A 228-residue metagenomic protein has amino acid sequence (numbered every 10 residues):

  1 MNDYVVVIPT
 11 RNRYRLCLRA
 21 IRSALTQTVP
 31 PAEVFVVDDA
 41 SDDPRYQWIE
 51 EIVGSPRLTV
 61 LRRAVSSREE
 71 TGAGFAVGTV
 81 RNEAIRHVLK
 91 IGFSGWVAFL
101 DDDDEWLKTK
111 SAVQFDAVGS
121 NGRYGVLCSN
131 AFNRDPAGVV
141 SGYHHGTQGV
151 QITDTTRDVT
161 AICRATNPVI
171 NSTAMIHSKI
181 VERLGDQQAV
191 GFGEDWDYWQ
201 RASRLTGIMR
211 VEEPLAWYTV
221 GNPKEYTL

Functional and structural regions predicted by a protein language model:
M1-S23: N-proximal low-complexity "stem/linker" segments adjacent to membrane-targeting elements
R22-P31: Short, acidic, metal-binding catalytic loop of nucleotide-sugar glycosyltransferases
A32-A40, L61-A64, D101: Short beta-strand/loop segment that forms part of the nucleotide-sugar
D38-I49, V65-S67: A conserved acidic beta->alpha catalytic loop
S66-I91: Glycine-rich, basic loop-to-helix element that forms the pyrophosphate-binding segment of sugar-nucleotide handling
G78, V150-L228: Conserved nucleotide-sugar donor-binding catalytic segment
F93-D103: Short beta-strand-to-loop acidic/aromatic patch adjacent to the donor-nucleotide binding site
T109-Y143: Conserved donor NDP-sugar-binding/catalytic core segment of glycosyltransferases
